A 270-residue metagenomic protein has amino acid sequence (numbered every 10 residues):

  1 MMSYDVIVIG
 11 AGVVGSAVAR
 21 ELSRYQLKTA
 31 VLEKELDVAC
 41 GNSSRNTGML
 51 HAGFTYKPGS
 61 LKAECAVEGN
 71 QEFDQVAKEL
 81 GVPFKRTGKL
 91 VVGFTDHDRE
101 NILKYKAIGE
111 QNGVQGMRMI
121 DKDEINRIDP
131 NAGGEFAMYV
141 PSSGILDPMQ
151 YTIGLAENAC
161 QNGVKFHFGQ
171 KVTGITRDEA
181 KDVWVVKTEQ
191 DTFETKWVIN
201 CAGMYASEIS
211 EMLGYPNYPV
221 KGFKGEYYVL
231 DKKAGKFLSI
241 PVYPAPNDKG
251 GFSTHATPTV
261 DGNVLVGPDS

Functional and structural regions predicted by a protein language model:
Y4-V31: N-terminal Rossmann-like FAD-binding beta1-loop-alpha1 element of flavoenzymes
G10, C201-A202: Short, well-ordered coil/turn residues at beta-beta hairpins and beta-strand->alpha-helix junctions within
V14, D37, Y205: Conserved Rossmann-like nucleotide-cofactor binding loop
R20-R24, L80-K85, G174, T192 (+1 more regions): Active-site substrate-recognition segment that forms the wall of the catalytic cavity or substrate channel
S23-R45: Glycine-rich FAD pyrophosphate-binding loop
E33, R86, I120-K122, F168-Q170 (+1 more regions): Short loop/edge segments at beta-strand edges and connector loops that shape dinucleotide/nucleotide cofactor-binding
G48-E124, I128, G134, G251-H255 (+1 more regions): Dinucleotide-binding Rossmann-like beta1-alpha1 core, especially the glycine-rich loop that anchors the ADP
M138-W197: Helical element adjacent to the flavin cofactor pocket in flavoenzyme catalytic cores
